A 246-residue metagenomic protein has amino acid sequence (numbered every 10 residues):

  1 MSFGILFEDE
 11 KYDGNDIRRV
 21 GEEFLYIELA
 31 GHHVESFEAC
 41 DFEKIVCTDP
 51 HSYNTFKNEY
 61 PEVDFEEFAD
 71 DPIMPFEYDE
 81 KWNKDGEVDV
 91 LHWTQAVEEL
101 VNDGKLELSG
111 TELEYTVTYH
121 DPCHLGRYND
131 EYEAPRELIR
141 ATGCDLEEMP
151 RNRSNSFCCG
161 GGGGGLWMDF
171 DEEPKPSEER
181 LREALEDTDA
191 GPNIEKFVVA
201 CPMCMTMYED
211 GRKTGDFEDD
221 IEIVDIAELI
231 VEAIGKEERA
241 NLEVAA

Functional and structural regions predicted by a protein language model:
M1-A246: Iron-sulfur cluster-binding electron-transfer modules in prokaryotic oxidoreductases
